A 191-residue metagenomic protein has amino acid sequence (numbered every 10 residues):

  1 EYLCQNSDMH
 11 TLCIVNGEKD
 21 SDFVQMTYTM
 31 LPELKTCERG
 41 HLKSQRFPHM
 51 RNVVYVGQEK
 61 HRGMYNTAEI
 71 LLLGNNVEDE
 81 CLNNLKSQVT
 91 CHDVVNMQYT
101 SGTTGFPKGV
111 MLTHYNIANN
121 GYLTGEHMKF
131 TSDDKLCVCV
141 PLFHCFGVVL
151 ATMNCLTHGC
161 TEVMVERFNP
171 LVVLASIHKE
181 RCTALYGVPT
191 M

Functional and structural regions predicted by a protein language model:
E1, K86, L171-L174: Short hydrophobic/charged patches on amphipathic alpha-helices used for structural packing and interfaces
E1-L73: Structural core segment of the AMP-binding/adenylate-forming
L3, L12, V53, G159 (+2 more regions): Residue-level signal for inorganic ion chemistry
I14-T36, V140, E166-N169, E180-M191: Adenylate-forming
H61-V94: Flexible, low-complexity linker/hinge segments
A68-N75, L174, C182-G187: Gly/Ser/Thr-rich phosphate-binding loop
K86-Q88, H92-N119: Conserved AMP-binding A3 loop
A118-K135, F143-A184: Conserved AMP-binding/adenylation subdomain of ANL enzymes
